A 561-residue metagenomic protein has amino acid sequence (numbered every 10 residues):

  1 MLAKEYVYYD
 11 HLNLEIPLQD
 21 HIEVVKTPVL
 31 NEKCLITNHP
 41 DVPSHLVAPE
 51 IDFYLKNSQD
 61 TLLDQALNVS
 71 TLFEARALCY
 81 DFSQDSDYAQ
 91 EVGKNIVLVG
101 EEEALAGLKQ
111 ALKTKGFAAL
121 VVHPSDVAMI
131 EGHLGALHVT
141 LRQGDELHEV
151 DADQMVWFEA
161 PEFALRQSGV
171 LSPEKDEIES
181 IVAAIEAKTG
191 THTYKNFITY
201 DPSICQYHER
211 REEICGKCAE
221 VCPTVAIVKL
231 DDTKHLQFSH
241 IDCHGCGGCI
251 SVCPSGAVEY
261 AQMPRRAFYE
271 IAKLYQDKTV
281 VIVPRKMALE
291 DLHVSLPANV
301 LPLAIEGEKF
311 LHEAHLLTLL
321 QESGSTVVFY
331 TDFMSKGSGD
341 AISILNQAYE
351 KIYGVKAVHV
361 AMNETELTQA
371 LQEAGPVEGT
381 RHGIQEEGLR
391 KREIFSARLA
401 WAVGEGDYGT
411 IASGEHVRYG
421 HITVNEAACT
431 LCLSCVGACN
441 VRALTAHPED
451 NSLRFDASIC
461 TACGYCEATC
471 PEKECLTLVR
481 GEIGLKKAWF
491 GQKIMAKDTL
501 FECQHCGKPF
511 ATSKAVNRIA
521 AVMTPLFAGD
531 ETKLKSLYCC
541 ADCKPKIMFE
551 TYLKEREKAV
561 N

Functional and structural regions predicted by a protein language model:
M1-V221, V225, K278-L292, E350 (+3 more regions): Ferredoxin-type iron-sulfur electron-transfer modules and their immediate structural context
A226, L230-D232, A257-M263, H447-P448 (+4 more regions): Short Cys/His-rich "knuckle" micro-motifs
L230, Y260-Q276, V280, L289: A contiguous, basic/glycine-rich beta-loop/short-helix subdomain that forms a polymer-engagement track
D232-Q237, E449-R454, I494, N517-L537: Short linker/helix segments within small regulatory modules
H235-S251, G256-Q262, R266-F268, F333-S343 (+1 more regions): Terminal amphipathic helices with adjacent charged low-complexity linkers/tails
H240-C243, G247, A457-C463, D530-I547: Cysteine-rich micro-motifs
S251-V252, V258, E467-L476, K533-E557: Short metal-binding segments enriched for Cys and/or His
L301-F310, L317, G324-S325, F329-D340 (+1 more regions): Core solenoid repeat modules with strong leucine/isoleucine-rich periodicity, prominently canonical LRR arrays but also
